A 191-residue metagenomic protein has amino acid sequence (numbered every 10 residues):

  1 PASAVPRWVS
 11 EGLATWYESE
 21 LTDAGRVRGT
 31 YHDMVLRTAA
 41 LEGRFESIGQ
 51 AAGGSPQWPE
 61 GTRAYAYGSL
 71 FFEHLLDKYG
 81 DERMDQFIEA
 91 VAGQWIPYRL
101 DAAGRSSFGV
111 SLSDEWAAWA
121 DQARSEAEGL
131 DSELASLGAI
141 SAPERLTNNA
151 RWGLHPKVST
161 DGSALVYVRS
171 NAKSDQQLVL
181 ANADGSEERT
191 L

Functional and structural regions predicted by a protein language model:
P1-I140: Acidic/His/Gly-enriched intrinsically disordered linker/tail segments that often contain short helix/coil "MoRF-like"
S3, R151-W152, S174: Short, small/polar residue-rich loop motifs at catalytic or cofactor-binding pockets
D23, S174, E187: Flexible, glycine-rich phosphate/dinucleotide-binding loops and adjacent beta-alpha linkers at cofactor/substrate
E126-W152, A181-L191: Multi-bladed beta-propeller domains
T147, S159-T160, L165-A172, N182: Beta-strand C-termini and the immediately following turn/loop, strongest in propeller blades
Q177-V179: A short loop-to-beta-strand structural motif that recurs across blades of beta-propeller domains
